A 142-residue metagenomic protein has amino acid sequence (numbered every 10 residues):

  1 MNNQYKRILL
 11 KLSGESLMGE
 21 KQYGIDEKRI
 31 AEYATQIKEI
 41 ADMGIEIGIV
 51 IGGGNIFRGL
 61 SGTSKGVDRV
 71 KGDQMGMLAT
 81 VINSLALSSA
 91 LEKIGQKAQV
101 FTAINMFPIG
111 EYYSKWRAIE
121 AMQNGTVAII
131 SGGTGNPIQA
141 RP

Functional and structural regions predicted by a protein language model:
M1-E46: N-terminal glycine-/serine-/threonine-rich phosphate-binding loop
L9-S13, I51-G52, F101, I130-G132: Short beta-strand segments
S16-M18, N55-G59, F107-P108, N136-P137: Short, active-site-adjacent cap segments at secondary-structure transitions
D26-A31, Y113-W116, A140-P142: Charged helix-capping and loop-helix junction motifs
Y33-Q36, T80, S88, G132-N136: Polyanion-binding loop/helix "lid" in catalytic or ligand-binding cores
G44-G48, G125-V127: Loop/turn-to-beta-strand initiation segments
G62-A128: Ligand-binding beta-strand-loop-alpha-helix segment within the catalytic cores of soluble metabolic enzymes
M122-P142: Glycine-rich phosphate-binding loop
